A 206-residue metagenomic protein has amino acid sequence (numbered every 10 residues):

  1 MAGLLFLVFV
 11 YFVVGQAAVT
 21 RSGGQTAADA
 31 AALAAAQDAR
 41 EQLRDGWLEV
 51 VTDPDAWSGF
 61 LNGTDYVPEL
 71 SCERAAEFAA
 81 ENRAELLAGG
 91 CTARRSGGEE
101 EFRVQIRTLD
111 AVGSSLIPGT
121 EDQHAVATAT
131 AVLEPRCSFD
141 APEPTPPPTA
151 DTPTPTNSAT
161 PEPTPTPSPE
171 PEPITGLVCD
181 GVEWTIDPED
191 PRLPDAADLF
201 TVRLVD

Functional and structural regions predicted by a protein language model:
M1-Y66: Alpha-helical assembly-interface signal, strongest on the long, hydrophobic N-terminal helix that forms
Y11, Q16, E100-F102, T108-D110 (+1 more regions): Functionally constrained cores in energy, signaling, and assembly domains
Q37-V112: Short amphipathic secondary-structure patches
G113-D206: Low-complexity, S/T/G/P-rich flexible repeat/linker segments used as non-globular hinges and stalks within
